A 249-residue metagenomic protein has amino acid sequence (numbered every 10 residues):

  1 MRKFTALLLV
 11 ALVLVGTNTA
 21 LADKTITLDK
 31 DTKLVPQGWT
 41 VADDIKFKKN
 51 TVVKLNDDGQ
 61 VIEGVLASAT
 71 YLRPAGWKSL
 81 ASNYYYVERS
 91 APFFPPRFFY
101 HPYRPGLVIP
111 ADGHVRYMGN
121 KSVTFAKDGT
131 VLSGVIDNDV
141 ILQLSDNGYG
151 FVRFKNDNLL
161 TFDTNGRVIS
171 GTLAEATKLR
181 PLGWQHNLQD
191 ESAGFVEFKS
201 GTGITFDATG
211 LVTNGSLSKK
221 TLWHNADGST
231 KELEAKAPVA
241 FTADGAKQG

Functional and structural regions predicted by a protein language model:
M1-F4: Positively charged n-region of N-terminal signal peptides that target proteins for export
A6, N18-A20, I26: N-terminal compositionally biased, intrinsically disordered segments and leader/signal-like regions
L8-G16: Bacterial N-terminal signal peptides
A22-G249: Glycine/tyrosine- and acidic-biased, solvent-exposed loop/turn segments at the edges of beta-strands
